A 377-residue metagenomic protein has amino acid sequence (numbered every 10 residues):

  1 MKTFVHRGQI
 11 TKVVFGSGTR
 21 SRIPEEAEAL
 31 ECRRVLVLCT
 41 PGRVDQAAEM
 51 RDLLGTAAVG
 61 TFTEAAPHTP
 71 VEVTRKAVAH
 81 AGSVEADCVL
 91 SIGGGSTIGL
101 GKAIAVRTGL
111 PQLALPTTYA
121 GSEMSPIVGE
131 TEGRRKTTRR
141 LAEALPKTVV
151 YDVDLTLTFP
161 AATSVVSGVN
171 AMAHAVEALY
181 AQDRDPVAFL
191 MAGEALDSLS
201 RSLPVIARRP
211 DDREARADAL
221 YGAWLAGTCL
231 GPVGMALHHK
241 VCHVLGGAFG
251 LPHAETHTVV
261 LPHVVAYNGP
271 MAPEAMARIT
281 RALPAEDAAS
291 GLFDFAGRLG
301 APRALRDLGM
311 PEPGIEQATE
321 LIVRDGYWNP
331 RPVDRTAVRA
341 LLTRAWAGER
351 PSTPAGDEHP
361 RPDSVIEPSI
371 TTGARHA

Functional and structural regions predicted by a protein language model:
M1-D87, L305: ATP/NTP phosphate-donor binding region
T11, S21, V106-L190, A195 (+1 more regions): A glycine/threonine-rich phosphate-anchoring loop and its flanking beta-alpha core in nucleotide/phosphate-binding
K12-V13, R34-L36, G60, D87-L90 (+5 more regions): Structural motif
R20-I23, R43-A47, V71, S96-A103 (+2 more regions): Short glycine/serine/threonine-rich phosphate/pyrophosphate-binding segments that cradle anionic phosphate groups
A81-I104, T108-Y119, V241: A short, small-residue-rich loop immediately preceding and capping a beta-strand
A178, Q182-G291: Active-site segments that bind and position negatively charged phosphate/pyrophosphate groups
A282-A377: C-terminal charged capping/lid subdomain of soluble metabolic enzymes
